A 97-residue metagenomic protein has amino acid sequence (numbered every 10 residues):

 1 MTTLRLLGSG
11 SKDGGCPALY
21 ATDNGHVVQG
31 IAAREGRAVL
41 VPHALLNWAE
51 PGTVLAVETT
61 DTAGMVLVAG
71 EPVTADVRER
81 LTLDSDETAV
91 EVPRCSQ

Functional and structural regions predicted by a protein language model:
M1-A21: Short, charged/polar N-terminal "headpieces" of proteins
G8, G25-H26, H43-L46: Aromatic-enriched hydrophobic runs in primary sequence
D13-G15, E35, E79-S85: Compact beta-sheet-dominated domain cores in extracellular/mature segments
G14-L40, A63-L67: A short, structured beta-strand/loop element
L40-Q97: Helix-rich interaction surfaces within compact, conserved domain-sized segments that mediate assembly or partner
